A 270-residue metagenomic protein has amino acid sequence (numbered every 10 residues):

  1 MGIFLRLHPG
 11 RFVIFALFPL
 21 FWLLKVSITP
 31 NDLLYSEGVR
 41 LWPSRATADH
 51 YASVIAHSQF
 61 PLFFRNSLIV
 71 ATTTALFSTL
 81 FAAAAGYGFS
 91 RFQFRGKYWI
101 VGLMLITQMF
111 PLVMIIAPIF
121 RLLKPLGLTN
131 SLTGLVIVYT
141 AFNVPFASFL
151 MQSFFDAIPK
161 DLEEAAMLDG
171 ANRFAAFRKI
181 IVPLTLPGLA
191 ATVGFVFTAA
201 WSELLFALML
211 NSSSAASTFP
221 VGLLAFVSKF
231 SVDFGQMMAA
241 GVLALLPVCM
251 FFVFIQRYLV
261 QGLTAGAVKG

Functional and structural regions predicted by a protein language model:
G2-G270: A structural signal for multi-pass alpha-helical bundles of membrane permease subunits that mediate small-molecule
